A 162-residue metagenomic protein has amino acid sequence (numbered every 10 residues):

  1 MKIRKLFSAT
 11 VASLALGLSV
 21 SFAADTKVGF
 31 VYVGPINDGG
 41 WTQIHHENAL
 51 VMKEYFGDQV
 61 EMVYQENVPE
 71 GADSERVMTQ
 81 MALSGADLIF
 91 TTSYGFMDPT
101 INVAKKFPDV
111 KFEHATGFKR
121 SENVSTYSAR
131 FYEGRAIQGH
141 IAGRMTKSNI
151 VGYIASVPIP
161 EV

Functional and structural regions predicted by a protein language model:
M1-T10: Bacterial N-terminal signal peptides that target proteins for export
A9-S19: Bacterial N-terminal signal peptides
S21-A23: Boundary at the C-terminal end of the N-terminal hydrophobic targeting segment
G29-N48, M52-F56, V63-S74, Y94 (+1 more regions): Extracytoplasmic "Venus flytrap"
A49, Q138-V162: An alpha-beta-alpha
G71-A86: Short, well-structured alpha-helical segments in soluble
A86-S93, E113-A115: Periplasmic-binding protein-like
K105-A129: Flexible loop/hinge segments that line or gate small-molecule binding clefts
